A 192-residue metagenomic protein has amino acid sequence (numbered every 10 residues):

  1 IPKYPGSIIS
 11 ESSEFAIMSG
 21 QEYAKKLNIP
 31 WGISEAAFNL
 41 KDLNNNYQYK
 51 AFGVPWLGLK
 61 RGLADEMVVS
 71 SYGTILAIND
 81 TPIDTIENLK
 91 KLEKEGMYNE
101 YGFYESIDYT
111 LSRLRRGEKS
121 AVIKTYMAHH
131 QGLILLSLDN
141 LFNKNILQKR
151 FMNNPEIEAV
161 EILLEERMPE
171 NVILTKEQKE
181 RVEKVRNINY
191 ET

Functional and structural regions predicted by a protein language model:
I1-T192: Ser/Thr/Asn(+Pro)-rich, low-complexity disordered segments
